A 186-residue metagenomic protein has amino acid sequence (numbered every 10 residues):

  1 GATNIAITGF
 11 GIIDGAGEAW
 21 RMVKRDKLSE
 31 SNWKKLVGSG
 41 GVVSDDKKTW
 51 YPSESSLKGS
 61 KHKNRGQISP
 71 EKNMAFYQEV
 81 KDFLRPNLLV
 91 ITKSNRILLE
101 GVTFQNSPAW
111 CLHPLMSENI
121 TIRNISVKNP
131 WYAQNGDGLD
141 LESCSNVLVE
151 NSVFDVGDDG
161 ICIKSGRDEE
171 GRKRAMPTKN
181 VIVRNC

Functional and structural regions predicted by a protein language model:
G1-C186: Extracellular/periplasmic carbohydrate-active domains that bind, remodel, or depolymerize complex polysaccharides
